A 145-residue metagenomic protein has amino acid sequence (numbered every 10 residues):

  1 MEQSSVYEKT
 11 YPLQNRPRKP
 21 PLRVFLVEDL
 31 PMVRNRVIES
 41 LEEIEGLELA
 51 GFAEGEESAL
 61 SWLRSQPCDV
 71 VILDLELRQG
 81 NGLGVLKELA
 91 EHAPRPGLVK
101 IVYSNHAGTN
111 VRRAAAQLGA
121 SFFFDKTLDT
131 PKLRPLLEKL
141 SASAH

Functional and structural regions predicted by a protein language model:
M1-F25, P131-H145: Non-catalytic signal-transmission and effector/linker regions of two-component phosphorelay proteins
E28: Conserved acidic carboxylate
F52-V70: Acidic, metal-coordinating helix/loop segments flanking the phosphotransfer/catalytic sites of two-component signaling
G55, N81-G84: Acidic catalytic/metal-coordinating carboxylates
L75-E76: The short loop immediately C-terminal to the conserved phospho-acceptor aspartate in CheY-like receiver
L83-P96: Short amphipathic alpha-helix used as the core "switch/output" element in two-component signaling
G84, H106-F124, L128: Alpha4 helix (beta4-alpha4-beta5 surface) of REC/receiver domains from two-component response regulators
